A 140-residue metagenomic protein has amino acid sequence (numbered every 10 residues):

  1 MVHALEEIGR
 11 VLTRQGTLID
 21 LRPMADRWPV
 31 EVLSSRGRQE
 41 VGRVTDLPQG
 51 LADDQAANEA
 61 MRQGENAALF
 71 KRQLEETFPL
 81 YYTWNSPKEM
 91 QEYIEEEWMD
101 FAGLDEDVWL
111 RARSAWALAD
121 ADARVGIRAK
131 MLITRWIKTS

Functional and structural regions predicted by a protein language model:
M1-I8: A short, conserved alpha-helix within the catalytic core of class I
G9, Q15-Y82: Conserved catalytic/acceptor-binding region of the Class I
R14-Q15, S140: Secondary-structure boundary elements
N66-S140: Conserved Class I S-adenosyl-L-methionine
